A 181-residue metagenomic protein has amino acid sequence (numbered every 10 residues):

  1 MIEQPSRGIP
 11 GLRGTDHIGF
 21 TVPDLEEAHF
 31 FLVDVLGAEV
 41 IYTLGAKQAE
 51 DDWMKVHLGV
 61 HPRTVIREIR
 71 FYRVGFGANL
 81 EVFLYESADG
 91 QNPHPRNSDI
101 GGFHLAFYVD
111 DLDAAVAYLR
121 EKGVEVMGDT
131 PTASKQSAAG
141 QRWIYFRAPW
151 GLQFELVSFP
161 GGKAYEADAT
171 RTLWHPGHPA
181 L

Functional and structural regions predicted by a protein language model:
M1-G11, F20, T43, F107 (+1 more regions): Vicinal oxygen chelate
I2-P5, E50-M54, D89-P93, K135: A short, acidic/glycine-rich surface segment
D16-H17, G102-L105: Short active-site oxyanion
T21-G77, A114, E121, S134-S137 (+1 more regions): Core segments of cupin and vicinal oxygen chelate
G77-N79, G151: Beta-strand-turn-beta hairpins that frame and shape the catalytic cleft of phosphate-ester-processing enzymes
